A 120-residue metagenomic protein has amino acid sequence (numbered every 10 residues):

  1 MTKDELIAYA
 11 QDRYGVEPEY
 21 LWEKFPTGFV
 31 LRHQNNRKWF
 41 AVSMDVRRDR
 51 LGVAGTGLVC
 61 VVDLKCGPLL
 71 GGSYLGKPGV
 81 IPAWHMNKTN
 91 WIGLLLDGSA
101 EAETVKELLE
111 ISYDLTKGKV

Functional and structural regions predicted by a protein language model:
M1-V120: Charge-dense, helix-prone N-terminal extensions
